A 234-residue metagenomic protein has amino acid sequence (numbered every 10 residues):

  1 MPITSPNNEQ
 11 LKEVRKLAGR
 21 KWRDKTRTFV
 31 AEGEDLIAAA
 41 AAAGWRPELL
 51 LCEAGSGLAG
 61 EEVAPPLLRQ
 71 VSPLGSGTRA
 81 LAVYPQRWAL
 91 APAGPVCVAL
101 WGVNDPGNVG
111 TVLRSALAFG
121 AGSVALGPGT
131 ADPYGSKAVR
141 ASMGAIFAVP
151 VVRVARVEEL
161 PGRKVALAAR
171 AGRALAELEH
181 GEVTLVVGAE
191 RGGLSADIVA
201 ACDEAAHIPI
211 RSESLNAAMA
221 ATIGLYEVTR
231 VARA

Functional and structural regions predicted by a protein language model:
M1-S76, A80: N-terminal positively charged helical leader segments and presequences
I3, F29, W101-G102, G127-P128 (+3 more regions): Glycine- and other small-residue-rich loops at beta-strand/loop junctions that grip anionic moieties
F29-A31, R46-A54, A82-Y84, V151-R153 (+2 more regions): Short, hydrophobic beta-strand segments that form beta-sheet elements in well-ordered domains
G33, N104-V112, S214-A220: Amphipathic alpha-helical repeat scaffolds
V63-A64, W101, G127-P128, P150 (+1 more regions): Short beta->alpha connector loops at strand-helix junctions that form conserved, small/polar/Pro-enriched
A82, S115-F119, T130-F147, A196-A234: Structured adenosyl-cofactor binding patch, chiefly the S-adenosyl-L-methionine
P85-G172: RNA substrate-binding interface of SAM-dependent RNA methyltransferases
A166-A217: Active-site/ligand-binding-proximal alpha/beta "capping" segment
